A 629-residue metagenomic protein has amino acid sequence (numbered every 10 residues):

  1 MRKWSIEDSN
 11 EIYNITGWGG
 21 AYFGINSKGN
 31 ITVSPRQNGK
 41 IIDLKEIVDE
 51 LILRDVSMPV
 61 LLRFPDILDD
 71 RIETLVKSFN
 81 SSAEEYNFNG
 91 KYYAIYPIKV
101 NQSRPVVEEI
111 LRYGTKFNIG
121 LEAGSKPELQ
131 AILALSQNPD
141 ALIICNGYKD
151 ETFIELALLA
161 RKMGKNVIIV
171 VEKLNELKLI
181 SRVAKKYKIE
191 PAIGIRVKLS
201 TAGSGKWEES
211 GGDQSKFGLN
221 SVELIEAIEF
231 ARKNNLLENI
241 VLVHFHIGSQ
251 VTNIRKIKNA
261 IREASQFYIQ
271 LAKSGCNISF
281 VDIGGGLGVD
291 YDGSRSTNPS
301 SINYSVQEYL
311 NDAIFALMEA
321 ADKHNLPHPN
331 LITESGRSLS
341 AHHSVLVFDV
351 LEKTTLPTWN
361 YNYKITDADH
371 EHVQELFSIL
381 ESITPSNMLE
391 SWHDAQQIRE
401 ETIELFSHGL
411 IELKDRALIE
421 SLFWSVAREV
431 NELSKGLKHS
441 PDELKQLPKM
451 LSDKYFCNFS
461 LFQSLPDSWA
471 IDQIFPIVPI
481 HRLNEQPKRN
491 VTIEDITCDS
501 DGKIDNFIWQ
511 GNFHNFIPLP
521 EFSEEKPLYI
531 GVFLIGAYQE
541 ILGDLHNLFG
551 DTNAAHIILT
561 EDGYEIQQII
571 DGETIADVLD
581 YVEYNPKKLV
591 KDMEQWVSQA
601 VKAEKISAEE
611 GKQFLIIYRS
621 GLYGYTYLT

Functional and structural regions predicted by a protein language model:
M1-I31: Charged, compositionally biased N-terminal leader segments and the immediate start of the first structured element
W4, D312, M318-T629: Charged (often Lys/Glu-rich) extended helix/loop segments that serve as interaction or gating elements
G20, I25-Q102: Low-complexity, highly charged intrinsically disordered N-terminal segments that act as targeting/localization
M58, L62, E84-N89, S274-I278 (+1 more regions): Flexible, glycine/charged-enriched surface loops at secondary-structure junctions
N89-F280, L287-V289, N303-E308, A316: Active-site-proximal beta-alpha core segment in soluble small-molecule metabolic enzymes
P97, G124, N146, E172 (+12 more regions): Generic beta-strand/beta-sheet core signal
R104-V106, A131-I132, I154, L179-I180 (+7 more regions): Short helix/loop capping segments that flank catalytic or ligand/cofactor-binding pockets
V251-N259, D290-V306, S338-K353: Short glycine/threonine-rich loop-to-helix capping motif typified by GTGT followed within a few residues by an Asp-Pro
